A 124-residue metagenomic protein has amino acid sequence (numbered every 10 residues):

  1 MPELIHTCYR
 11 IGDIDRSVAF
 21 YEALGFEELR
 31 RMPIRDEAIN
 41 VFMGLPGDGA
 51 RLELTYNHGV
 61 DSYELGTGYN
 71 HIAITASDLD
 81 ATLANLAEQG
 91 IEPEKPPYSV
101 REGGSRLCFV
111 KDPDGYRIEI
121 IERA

Functional and structural regions predicted by a protein language model:
P2, C8-R51: Core segments of cupin and vicinal oxygen chelate
T7, I72: Hydrophobic adenine-recognition pocket in adenosine-nucleotide-binding enzymes
D13-I14, S77-L79: Helix N-cap motif at beta-to-alpha junctions
F20, D80-N85: Short amphipathic alpha-helices within nucleic acid-binding modules
R30-P33, F42, I74, L83-A124: Vicinal oxygen chelate
P46-A50, G59-D61, L79-A81: Short, charged/polar surface micro-motifs in flexible loops or helix N-caps
L52-T55, E119: Conserved beta-strand in the GNAT
Y69: Flexible, small-/acidic-enriched active-site or ligand-binding loops
